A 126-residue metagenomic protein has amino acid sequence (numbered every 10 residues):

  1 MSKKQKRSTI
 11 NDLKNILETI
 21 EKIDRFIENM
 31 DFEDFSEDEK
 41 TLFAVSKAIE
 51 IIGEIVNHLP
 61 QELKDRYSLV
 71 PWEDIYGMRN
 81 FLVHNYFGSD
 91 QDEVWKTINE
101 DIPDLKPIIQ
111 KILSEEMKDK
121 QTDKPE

Functional and structural regions predicted by a protein language model:
M1-E126: Solvent-exposed interaction patches of small proteins and small membrane subunits
